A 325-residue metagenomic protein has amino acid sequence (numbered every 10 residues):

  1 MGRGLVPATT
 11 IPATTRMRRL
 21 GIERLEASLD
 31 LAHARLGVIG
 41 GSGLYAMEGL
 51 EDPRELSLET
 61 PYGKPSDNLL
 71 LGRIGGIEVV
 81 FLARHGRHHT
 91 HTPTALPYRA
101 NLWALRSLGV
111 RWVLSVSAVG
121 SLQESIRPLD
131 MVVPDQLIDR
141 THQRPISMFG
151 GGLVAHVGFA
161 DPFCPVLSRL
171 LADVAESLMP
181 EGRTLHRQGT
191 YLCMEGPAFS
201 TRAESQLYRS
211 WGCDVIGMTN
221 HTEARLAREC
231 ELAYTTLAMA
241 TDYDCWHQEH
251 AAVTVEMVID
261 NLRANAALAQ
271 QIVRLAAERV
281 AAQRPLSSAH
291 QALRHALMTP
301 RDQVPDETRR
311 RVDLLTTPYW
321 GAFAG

Functional and structural regions predicted by a protein language model:
P7-A160, W320-G325: Metabolite-binding pocket within alpha/beta catalytic cores that recognizes anionic/polar moieties
R106-G109, R209, R228: Non-catalytic positions within long, well-ordered alpha-helices that form the structural scaffold/packing of enzyme
R111-W112, D214, A233: Short acidic/polar active-site loop segments enriched in Thr and Asp
V166, L170-G182, Q271-R279: Generic non-transmembrane alpha-helical segments
L178-D214: Active-site/ligand-binding-proximal alpha/beta "capping" segment
M218-V255: Zn-dependent metallopeptidase/amidohydrolase metal-coordination segment
C245-L293: His/Asp/Glu-rich mid-to-C-terminal helical/loop segments that flank catalytic regions of hydrolases
R294-G325: Acidic, Ser/Thr-rich low-complexity intrinsically disordered segments
